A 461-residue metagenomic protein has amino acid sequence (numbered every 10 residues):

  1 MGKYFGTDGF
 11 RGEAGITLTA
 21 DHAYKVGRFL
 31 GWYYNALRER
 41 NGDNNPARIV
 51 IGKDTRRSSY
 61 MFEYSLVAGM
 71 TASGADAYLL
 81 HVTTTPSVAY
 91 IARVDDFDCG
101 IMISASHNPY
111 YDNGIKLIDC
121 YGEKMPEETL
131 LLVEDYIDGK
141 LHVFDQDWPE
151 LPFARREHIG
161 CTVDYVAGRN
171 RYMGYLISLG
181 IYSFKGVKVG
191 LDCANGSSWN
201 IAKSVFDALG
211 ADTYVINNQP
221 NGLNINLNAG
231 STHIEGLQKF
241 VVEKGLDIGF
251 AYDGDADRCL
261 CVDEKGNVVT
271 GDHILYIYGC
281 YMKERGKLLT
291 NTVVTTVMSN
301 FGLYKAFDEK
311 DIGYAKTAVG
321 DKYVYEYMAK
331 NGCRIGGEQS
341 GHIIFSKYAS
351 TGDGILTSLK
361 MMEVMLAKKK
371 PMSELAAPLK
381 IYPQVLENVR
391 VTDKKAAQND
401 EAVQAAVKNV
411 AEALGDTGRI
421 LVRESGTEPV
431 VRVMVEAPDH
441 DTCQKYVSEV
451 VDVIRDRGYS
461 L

Functional and structural regions predicted by a protein language model:
M1-A68, A72-S73, T162-G186, K395-A396: An N-terminal, well-structured beta->alpha segment
F5-G6, I51, A77-V82, M102-I103 (+8 more regions): General beta-strand structural signal in soluble alpha/beta enzymes
E13, N113-V242: Gly/Ser/Thr-enriched, mixed-charge loops and adjacent short helices that form phosphate/oxyanion-binding elements
A36, R40, R48-D112, S204-V262: N-terminal small/polar loop signature for handling phosphorylated ligands or for N-terminal nucleophile
D43-D54, K188-G190, N291-V297, R432-M434: Short glycine-rich phosphate-binding loop at a beta-alpha junction
L80, L131-M173, S178, E264-G337 (+1 more regions): Proline/glycine-rich low-complexity loops and linkers
I248, R285-L461: Phosphate-binding and adjacent anionic-ligand microenvironments
